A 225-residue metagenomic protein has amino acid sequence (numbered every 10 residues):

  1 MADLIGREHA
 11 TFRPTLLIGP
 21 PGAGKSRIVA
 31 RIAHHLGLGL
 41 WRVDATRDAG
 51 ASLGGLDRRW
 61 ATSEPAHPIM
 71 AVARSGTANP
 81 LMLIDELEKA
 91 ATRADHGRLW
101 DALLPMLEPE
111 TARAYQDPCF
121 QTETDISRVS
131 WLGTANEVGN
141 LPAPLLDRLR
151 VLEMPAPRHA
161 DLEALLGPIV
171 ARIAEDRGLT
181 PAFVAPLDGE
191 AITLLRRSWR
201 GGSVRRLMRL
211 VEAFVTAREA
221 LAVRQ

Functional and structural regions predicted by a protein language model:
D3-F12, E123: Phosphate-binding P-loop
A10-A45: Walker A/P-loop
A45-T77: Short glycine-rich substrate-engagement loop in P-loop NTPases that contacts/grips substrate
G50-T62, K89-D101, E153-A160: Flexible beta-alpha connector loops of hexameric P-loop NTPases
G76-N79, Y115-G133: AAA+/SF3 P-loop NTPase mechanochemical coupling elements
L83-T124: Conserved catalytic/switch belt of AAA+ P-loop NTPases
D85-L87, R128-V138: A short beta-strand-to-loop transition that corresponds to the Sensor-1 phosphate-sensing loop of AAA+ P-loop ATPases
V138-P144, A156-R224: Conserved C-terminal "switch" segment of AAA+ ATPases
